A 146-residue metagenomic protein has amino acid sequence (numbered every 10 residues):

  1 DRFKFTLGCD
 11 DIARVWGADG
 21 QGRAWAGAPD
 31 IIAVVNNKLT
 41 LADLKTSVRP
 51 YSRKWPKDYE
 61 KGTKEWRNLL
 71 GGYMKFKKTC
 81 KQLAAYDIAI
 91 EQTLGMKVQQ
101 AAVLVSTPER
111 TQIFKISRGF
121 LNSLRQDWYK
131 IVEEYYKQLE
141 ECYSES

Functional and structural regions predicted by a protein language model:
D1-F3: Acidic-basic catalytic patches of nuclease active cores, encompassing PD-(D/E)XK and other metal-cofactor nuclease
F5-L7: Short loop/edge segments at beta-strand edges and connector loops that shape dinucleotide/nucleotide cofactor-binding
C9-C142: Mg2+/Mn2+-dependent nuclease catalytic core
E145-S146: Acidic, carboxylate-rich catalytic segments that either coordinate divalent cations
